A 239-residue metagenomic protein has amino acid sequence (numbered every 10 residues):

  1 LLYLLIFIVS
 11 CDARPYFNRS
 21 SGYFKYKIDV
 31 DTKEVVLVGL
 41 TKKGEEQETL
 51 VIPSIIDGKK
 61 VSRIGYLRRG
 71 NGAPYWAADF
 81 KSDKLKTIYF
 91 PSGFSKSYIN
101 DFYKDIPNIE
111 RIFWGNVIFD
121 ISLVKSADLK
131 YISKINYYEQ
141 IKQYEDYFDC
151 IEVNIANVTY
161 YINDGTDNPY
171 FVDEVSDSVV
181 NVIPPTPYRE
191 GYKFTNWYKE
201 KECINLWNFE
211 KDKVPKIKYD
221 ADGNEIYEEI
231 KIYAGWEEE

Functional and structural regions predicted by a protein language model:
L1-I8: Bacterial N-terminal signal peptides
F17-T32, A156-D164, E239: Disulfide-bonded cysteine-rich modules in secreted/extracellular proteins, activating on the conserved Cys frameworks
K25-K33, E45-S62, A78-S97, K104-K142 (+2 more regions): Structural signature of tandem-repeat unit edges
L40-K43, R69-N71, A78-F80, I183-G191: Acidic, Ser/Thr
R63-P74, F80, V214, E225: Extracellular beta-strand-rich solenoid/capping regions of secreted or surface-exposed proteins that bind or remodel
D101, F113, D146-E239: Secondary-structure capping and domain/repeat boundary segments
